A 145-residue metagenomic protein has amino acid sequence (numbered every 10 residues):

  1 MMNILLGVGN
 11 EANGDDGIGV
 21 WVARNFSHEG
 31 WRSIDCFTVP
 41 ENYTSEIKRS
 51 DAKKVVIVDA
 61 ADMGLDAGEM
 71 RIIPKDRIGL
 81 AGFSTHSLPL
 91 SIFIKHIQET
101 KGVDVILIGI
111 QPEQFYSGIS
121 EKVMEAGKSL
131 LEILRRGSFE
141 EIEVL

Functional and structural regions predicted by a protein language model:
M1-P112, S117-L145: N-terminal catalytic or cofactor-binding beta/alpha core of small enzyme domains
